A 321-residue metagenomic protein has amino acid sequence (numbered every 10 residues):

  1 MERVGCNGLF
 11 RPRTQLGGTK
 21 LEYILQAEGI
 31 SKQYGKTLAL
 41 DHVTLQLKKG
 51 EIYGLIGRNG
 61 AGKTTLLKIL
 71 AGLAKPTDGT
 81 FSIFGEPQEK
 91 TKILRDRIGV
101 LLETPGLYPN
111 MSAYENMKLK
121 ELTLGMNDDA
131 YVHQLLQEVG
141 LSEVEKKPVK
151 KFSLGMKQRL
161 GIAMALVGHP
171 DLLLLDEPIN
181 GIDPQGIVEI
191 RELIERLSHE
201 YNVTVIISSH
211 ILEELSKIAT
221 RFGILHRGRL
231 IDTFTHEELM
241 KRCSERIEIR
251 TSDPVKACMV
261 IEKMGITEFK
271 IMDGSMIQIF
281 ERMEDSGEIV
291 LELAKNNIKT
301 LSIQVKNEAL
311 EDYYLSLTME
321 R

Functional and structural regions predicted by a protein language model:
E2-S31, E320-R321: ABC-family P-loop ATPase nucleotide-binding domain
Y23-L25, K32-I207, L212-H226, L230-D232: ABC transporter nucleotide-binding domains
E28-I30, V43, F269, I303: Generic beta-strand hydrophobic packing signal
G29, D96, A130-Q137, E192 (+6 more regions): Replace "anionic and nucleotidyl ligands
R95, L239-R242, F269-I271: Short, flexible turn/loop "capping" segments at secondary-structure junctions
R229-S252: Conserved beta-strand-loop-alpha-helix hinge in the C-terminal portion of ABC ATPase nucleotide-binding domains
E245-L317: Short, charged/small-residue-rich alpha-helical element at the C-terminal edge of ABC transporter nucleotide-binding
